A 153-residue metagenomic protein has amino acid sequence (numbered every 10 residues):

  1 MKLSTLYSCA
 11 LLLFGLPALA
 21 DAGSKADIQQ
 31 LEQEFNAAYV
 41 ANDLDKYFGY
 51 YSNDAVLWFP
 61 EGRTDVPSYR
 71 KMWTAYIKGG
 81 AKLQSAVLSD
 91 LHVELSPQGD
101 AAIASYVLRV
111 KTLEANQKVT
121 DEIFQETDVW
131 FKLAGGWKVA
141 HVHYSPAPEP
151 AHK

Functional and structural regions predicted by a protein language model:
M1-S8: Bacterial N-terminal signal peptides that target proteins for export
G15-P17: N-terminal signal peptide c-region/cleavage motif recognized by signal peptidases
A22-Y39: Short N-terminal segments immediately surrounding and downstream of signal-peptide cleavage
K25-Q29, L44-D100, S105-V107, K118-E122 (+1 more regions): A solvent-exposed, acidic/Ser-Thr-rich amphipathic alpha-helical stretch
L108-E114, W130: Beta-strand elements of well-folded, non-transmembrane domains
I123-P150: Short beta-strand edge/turn micro-motifs at domain boundaries
